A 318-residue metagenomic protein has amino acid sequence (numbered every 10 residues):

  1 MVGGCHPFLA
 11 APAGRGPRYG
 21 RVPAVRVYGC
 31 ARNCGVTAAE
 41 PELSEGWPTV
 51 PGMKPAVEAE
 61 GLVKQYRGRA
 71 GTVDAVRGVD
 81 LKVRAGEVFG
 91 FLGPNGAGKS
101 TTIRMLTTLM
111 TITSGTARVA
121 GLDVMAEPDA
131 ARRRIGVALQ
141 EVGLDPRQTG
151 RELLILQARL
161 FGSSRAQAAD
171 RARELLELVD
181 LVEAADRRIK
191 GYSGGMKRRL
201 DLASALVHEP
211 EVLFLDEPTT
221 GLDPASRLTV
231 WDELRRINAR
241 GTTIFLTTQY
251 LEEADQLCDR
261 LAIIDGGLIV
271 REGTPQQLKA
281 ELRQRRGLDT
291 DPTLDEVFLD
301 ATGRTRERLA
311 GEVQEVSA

Functional and structural regions predicted by a protein language model:
M53-A56, Q65-G78, P128: A short, flexible loop at the N-terminus of ABC-type nucleotide-binding domains that lies
P94-G98: Walker A (P-loop) phosphate-binding loop of ABC-type ATPase nucleotide-binding domains
I155, R159, A166-A184: Conserved ABC ATPase "signature" region
E209: Conserved catalytic motifs of ABC-family nucleotide-binding domains
L213-D216: Catalytic Walker B motif of ABC-type/P-loop ATPase nucleotide-binding domains
E272-G273: ABC ATPase "signature
